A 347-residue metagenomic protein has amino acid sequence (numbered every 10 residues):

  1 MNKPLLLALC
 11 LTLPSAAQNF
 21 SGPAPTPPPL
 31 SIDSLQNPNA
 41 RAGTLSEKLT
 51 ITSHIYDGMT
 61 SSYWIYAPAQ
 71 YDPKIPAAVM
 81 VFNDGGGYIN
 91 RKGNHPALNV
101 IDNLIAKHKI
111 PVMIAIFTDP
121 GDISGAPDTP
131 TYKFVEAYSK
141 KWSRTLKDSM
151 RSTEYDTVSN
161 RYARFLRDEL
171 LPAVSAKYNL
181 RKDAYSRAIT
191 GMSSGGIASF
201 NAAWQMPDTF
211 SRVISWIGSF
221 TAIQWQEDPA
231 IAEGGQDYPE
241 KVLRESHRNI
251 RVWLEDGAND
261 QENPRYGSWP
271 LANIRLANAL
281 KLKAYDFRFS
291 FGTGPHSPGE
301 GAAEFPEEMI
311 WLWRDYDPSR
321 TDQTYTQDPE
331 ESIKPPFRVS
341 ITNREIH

Functional and structural regions predicted by a protein language model:
P4-L13: Sec-dependent N-terminal signal peptides
Q18-H347: Non-catalytic cap/lid and distal C-terminal segments of serine-dependent acyl enzymes
